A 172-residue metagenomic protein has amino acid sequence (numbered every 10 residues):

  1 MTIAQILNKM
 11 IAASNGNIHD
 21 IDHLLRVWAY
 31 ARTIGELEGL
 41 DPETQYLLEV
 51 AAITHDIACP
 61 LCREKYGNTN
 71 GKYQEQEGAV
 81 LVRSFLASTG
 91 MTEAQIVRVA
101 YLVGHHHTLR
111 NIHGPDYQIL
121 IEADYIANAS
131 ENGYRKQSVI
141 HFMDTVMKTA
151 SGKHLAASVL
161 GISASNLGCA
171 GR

Functional and structural regions predicted by a protein language model:
T2-R26, A58-N68: Active-site flanking loop/helix segments enriched in acidic
A13-D41, T54, M91, H106-R172: Divalent metal-dependent phosphate-bond-processing catalytic cores, especially two-metal-ion Mg2+/Mn2+ enzymes that act
V27-Y30, K72-S88: An active-site-proximal "capping" alpha-helix that borders the catalytic cofactor pocket
P42-T44, Q95: Membrane-helix interface segments
Q45-G67, G78, V82, A100-H107: His-Asp-centered metal-binding catalytic motifs of divalent-metal-dependent phosphohydrolases/nucleases
E93-A100, I112: Active-site-proximal substrate-binding core of FAD-dependent oxidoreductases
